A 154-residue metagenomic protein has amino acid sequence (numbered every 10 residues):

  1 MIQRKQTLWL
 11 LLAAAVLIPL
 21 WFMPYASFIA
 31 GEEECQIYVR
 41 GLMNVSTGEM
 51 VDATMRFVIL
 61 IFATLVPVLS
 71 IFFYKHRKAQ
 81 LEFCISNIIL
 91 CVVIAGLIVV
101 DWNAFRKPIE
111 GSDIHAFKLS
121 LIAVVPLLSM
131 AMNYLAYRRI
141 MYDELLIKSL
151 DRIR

Functional and structural regions predicted by a protein language model:
M1-A14, K78-S86: Alpha-helical transmembrane segments and their helix-start/interface "positive-inside/aromatic belt" motifs in integral
L17-G31: Alpha-helical transmembrane segments of multi-pass membrane proteins
E32-G48: Perimembrane loop-to-helix junctions flanking transmembrane segments
M55-S70: Hydrophobic alpha-helical transmembrane segments
V68-L81: Juxtamembrane helix-break-helix junctions at the cytosolic face of small multi-pass alpha-helical membrane proteins
E82-G96: Transmembrane alpha-helical segments of multi-pass membrane proteins
V100-R154: Alpha-helical transmembrane segments of multi-pass integral membrane proteins, characterized by long hydrophobic
